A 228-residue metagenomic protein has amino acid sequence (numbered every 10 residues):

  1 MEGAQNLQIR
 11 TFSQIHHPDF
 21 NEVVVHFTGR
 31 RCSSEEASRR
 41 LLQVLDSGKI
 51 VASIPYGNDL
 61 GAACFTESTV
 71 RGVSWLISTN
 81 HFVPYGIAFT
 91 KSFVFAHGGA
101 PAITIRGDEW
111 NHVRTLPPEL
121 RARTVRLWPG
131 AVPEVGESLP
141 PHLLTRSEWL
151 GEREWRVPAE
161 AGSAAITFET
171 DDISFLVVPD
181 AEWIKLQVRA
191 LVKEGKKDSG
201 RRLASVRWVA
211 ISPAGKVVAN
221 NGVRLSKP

Functional and structural regions predicted by a protein language model:
M1-P228: NAD-dependent ADP-ribosyltransferases
